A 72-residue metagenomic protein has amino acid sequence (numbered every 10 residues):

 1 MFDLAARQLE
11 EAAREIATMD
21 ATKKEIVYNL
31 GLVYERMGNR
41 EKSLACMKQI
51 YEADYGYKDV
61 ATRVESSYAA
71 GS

Functional and structural regions predicted by a protein language model:
E10-R14, Y51-E52: Amphipathic alpha-helical segments of tetratricopeptide repeats
